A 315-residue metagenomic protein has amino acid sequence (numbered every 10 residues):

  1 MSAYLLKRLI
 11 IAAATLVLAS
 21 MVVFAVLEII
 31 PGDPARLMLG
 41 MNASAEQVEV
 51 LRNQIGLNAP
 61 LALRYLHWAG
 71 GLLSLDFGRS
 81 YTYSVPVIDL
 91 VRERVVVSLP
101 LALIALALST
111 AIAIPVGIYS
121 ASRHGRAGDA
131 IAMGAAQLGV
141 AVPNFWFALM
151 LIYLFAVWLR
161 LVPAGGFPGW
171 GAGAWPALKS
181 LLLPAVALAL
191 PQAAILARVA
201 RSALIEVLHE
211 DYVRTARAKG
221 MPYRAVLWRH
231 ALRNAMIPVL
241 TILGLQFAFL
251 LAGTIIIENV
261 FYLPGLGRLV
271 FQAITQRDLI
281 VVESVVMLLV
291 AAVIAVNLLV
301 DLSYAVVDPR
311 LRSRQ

Functional and structural regions predicted by a protein language model:
S2-Y4, A13, D89-A130, N144 (+2 more regions): Alpha-helical transmembrane segments of integral membrane proteins, especially multi-pass inner/plasma-membrane
T15-L66, L159-S180: Hydrophobic alpha-helical transmembrane segments of membrane transport/permease proteins and related membrane-embedded
V17-V22, L61, L103-A107, M150-L154 (+1 more regions): Hydrophobic alpha-helical transmembrane segments of multi-pass integral membrane proteins
V22-I29, A59, G70, G134-G165 (+1 more regions): Membrane-water interface segments at the C-terminal ends of transmembrane alpha-helices in multi-pass inner-membrane
R36-L39, L63, G78-Y81, F147-A148 (+5 more regions): Short, hydrophobic secondary-structure boundary micro-motifs
N58-I114: An internal, D/E-rich "acidic patch" concept
